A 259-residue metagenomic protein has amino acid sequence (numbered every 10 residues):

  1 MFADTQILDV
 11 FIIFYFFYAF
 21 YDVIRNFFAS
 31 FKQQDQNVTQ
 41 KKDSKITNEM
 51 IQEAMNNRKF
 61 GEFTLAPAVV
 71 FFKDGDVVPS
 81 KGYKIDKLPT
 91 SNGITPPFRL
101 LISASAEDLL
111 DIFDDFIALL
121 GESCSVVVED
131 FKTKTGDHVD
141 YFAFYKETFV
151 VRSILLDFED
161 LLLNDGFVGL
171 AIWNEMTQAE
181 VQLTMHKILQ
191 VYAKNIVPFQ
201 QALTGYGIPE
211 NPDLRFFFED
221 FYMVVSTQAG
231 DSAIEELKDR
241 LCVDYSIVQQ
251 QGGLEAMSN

Functional and structural regions predicted by a protein language model:
F2-I13: Feature marks short, highly hydrophobic, charge-poor N-terminal signal-anchor/signal peptide-like helices that anchor
F17-I188, Y192-N259: Structured alpha/beta or helical-core interaction and ligand-binding surfaces enriched in interleaved
